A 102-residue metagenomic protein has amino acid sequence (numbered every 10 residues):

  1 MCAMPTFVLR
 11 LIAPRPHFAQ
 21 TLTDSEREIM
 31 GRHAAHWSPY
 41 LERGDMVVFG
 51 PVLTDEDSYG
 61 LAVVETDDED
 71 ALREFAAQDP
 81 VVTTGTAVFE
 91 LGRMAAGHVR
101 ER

Functional and structural regions predicted by a protein language model:
M1-R102: Conserved, structured core segments of small domains
